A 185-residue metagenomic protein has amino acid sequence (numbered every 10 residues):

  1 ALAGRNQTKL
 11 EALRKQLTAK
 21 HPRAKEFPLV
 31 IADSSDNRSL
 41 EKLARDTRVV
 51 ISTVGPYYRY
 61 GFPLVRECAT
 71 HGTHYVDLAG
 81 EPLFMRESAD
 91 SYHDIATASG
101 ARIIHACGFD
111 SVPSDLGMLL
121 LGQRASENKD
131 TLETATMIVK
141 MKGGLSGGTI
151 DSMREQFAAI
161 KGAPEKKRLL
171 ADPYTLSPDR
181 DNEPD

Functional and structural regions predicted by a protein language model:
A1-K9: Conserved glycine-rich Rossmann-like NAD(P)H-binding loop of the short-chain dehydrogenase/reductase
L2, D77, I103-H105: Hydrophobic residues in well-ordered beta-strands that form the structural core
L13-A24: Short, conserved SAM-binding/catalytic segment of Class I S-adenosyl-L-methionine-dependent methyltransferases
P28-Y60: Conserved Rossmann-fold cofactor-binding substructure of NAD(P)-dependent oxidoreductases
S52, P56, V65-R86: ADP-ribose/adenylate-binding Rossmann-like module
G61, A79-A101: Rossmann-fold NAD(P)-binding glycine/threonine-rich loop
I95, S99-K142: Adenosine-phosphate binding glycine-rich loop
Q123-D185: Active-site-lining helix/loop region of Rossmann-like oxidoreductase modules
